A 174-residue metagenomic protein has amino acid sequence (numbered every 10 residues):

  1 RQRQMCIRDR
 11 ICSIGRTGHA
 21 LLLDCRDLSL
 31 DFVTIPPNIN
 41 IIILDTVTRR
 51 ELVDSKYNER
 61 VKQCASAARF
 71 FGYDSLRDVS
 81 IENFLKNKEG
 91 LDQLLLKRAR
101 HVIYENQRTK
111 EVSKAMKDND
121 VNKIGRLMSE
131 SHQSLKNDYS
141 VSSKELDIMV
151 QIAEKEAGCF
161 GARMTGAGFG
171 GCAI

Functional and structural regions predicted by a protein language model:
Q2-I7: Short, small-residue-biased leader/transition segments that mark boundaries at the very start of proteins
R10-S13, C172-A173: Short beta-strand scaffold segments in enzyme catalytic cores
I14-G161: C-terminal nucleotide
G158-I174: Glycine/serine-rich anion-binding loops at beta->alpha junctions that coordinate negatively charged ligand groups
